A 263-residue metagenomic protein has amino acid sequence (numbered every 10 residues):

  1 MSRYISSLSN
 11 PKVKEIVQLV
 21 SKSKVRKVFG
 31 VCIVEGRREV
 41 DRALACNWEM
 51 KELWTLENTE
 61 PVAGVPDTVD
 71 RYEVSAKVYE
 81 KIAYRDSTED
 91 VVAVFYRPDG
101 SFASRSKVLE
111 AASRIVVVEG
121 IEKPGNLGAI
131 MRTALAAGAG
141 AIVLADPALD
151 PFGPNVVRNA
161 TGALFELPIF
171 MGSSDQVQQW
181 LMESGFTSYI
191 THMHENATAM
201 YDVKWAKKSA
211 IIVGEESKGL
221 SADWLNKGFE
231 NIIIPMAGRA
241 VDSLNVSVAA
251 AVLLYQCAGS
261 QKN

Functional and structural regions predicted by a protein language model:
M1-E57, A148-L149: Boundary-proximal intrinsically disordered activation/regulatory segments immediately upstream of a helical core
Y4-S7, Y72-S75, L167-V177: Short acidic-hydrophobic, aromatic-tinged amphipathic segments that line or gate anion-handling sites
G36, E122-I130, S243-A249: Amphipathic alpha-helical repeat scaffolds
D70-Y96: Glycine/small-residue-rich loop that forms an oxyanion/phosphate-binding "nest" at active or ligand-binding sites
V74-S75, E119, A145-D146, P168 (+1 more regions): Short beta->alpha connector loops at strand-helix junctions that form conserved, small/polar/Pro-enriched
F102-N196: RNA substrate-binding interface of SAM-dependent RNA methyltransferases
T133-A137, P151-G162, W224-N263: Structured adenosyl-cofactor binding patch, chiefly the S-adenosyl-L-methionine
I190-V241: Active-site/ligand-binding-proximal alpha/beta "capping" segment
